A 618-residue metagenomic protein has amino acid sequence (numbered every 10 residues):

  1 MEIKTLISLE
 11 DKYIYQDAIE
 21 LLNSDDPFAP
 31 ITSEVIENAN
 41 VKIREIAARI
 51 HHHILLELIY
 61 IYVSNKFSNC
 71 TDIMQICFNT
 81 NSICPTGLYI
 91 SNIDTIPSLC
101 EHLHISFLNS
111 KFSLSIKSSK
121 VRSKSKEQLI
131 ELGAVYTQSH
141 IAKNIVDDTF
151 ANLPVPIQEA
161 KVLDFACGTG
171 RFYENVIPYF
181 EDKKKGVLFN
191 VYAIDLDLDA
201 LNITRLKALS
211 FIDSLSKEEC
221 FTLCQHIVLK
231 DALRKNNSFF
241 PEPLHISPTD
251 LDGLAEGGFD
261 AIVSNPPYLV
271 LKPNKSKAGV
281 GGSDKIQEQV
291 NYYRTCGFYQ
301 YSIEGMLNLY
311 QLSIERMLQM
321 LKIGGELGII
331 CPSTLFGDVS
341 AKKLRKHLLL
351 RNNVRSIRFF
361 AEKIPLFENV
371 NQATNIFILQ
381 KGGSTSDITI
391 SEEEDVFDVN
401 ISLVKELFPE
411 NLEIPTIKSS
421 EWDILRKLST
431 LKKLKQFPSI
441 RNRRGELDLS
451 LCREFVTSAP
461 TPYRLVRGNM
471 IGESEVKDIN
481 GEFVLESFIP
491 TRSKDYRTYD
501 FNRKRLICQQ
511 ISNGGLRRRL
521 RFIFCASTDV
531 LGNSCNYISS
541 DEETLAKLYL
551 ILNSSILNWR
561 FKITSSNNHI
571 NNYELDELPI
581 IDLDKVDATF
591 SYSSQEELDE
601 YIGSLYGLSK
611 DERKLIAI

Functional and structural regions predicted by a protein language model:
M1, L307, Q311, L318-L321 (+5 more regions): Polybasic, glycine- and aromatic-enriched phosphate-binding surface used to engage nucleic acids
M1-C84, S123, E127, E131-A255 (+1 more regions): Charged, often flexible domain-edge or linker segments that flank or initiate folded functional domains
M1-K12, Y136-K143, C167-E174, L196-L201 (+5 more regions): Signature of N6-adenine DNA methyltransferases within the class I
F28-N40, C100-S125, V176-F180, S283-R294 (+2 more regions): Active-site-adjacent bridging/hinge elements
V41-R49, P85, S123-V135, A160-L163 (+8 more regions): Glycine- and acidic
N79-D148, D529, L557-T564, N572: Class I S-adenosyl-L-methionine
H102, S106, S110, N144-N152 (+17 more regions): Generic, well-ordered alpha-helical scaffold segments in large soluble proteins
S554, L578, D584-I618: Amphipathic alpha-helical coiled-coil/heptad-repeat segments
